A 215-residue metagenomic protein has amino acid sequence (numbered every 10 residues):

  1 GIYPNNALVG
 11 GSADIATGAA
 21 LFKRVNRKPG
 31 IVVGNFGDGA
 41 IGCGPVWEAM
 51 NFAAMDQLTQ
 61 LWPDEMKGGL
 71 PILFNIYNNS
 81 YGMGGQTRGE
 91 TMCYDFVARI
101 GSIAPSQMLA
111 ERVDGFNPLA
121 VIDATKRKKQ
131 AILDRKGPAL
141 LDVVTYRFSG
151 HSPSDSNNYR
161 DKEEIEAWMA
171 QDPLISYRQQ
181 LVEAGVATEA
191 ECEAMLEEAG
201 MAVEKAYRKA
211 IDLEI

Functional and structural regions predicted by a protein language model:
P4-D212: Glycine-rich ThDP/TPP pyrophosphate-binding loop and its adjacent helix/strand module within ThDP-dependent enzymes
